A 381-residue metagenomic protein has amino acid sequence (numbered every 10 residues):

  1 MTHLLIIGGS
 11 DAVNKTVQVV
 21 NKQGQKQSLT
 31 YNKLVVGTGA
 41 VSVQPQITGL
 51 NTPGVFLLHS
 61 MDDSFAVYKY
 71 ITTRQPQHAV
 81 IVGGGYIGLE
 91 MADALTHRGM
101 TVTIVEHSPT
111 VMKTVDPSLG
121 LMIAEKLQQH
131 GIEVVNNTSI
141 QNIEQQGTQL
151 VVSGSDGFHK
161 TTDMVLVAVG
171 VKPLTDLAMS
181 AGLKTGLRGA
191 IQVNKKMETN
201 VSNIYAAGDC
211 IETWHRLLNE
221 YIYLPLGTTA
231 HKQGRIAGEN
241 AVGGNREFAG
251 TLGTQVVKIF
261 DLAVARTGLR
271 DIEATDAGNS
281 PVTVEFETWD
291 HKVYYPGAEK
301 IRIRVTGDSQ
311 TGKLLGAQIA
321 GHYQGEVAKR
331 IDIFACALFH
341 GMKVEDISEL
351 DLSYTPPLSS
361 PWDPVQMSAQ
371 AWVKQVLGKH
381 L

Functional and structural regions predicted by a protein language model:
T2-H3, I7-N21, L29, H97-K195: A Rossmann-like FAD-binding core segment of flavoenzymes
L5-I6, V67, Q77-H78, N279-S280: Residues that mark the start of a beta-strand
V35-V36, L166: N-terminal Rossmann-like NAD(P) cofactor-binding module of classical short-chain dehydrogenase/reductase
V36-R98, E133-V134, L187, V193-K195: Glycine-rich dinucleotide-binding loop and its adjacent helix/turn
N51-P76, V151-S153, H159-E239, I333-A337: FAD-site-proximal beta/loop scaffold in flavoenzymes
H78-V80, Y86-E144, L224-A230, R246-F248 (+1 more regions): Rossmann-like dinucleotide-binding cores of NAD(P)H-dependent redox enzymes
V169, L262-T267, T275-L381: Flexible, glycine-rich terminal cap/loop adjacent to redox cofactors in electron-transfer oxidoreductases
V193, A207-R270, P356-H380: A conserved FAD-binding loop/helix module that cradles the flavin
